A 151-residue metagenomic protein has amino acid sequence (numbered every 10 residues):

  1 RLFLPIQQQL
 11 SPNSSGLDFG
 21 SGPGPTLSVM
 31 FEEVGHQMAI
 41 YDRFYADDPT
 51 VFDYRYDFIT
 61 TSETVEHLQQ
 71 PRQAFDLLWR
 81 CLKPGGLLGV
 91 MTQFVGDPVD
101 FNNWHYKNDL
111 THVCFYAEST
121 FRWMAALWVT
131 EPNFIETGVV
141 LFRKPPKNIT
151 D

Functional and structural regions predicted by a protein language model:
R1-F58, F75-D76, M91, N108-D109 (+3 more regions): Conserved N-terminal segment of class I S-adenosyl-L-methionine
Q9, M124-T130: A structural motif corresponding to the C-terminal end of an alpha-helix and its immediate exit/capping segment
S11, Q69, K83: Short conserved AdoMet
H36, H67, H112: Histidine-centered active-site/metal-ligand motif
Y45, E66, V95: Active-site micro-motifs of SAM-dependent methyltransferase domains
F58-P71: A short SAM/SAH-binding and catalytic strip from SAM-dependent methyltransferases
A74-L87: A short glycine-rich, Lys/Arg-flanked "PGG" loop and its adjoining helix->strand segment in the class I
T92-C114, S119-T120: Short, glycine-/aromatic-enriched active-site segment of Class I SAM-dependent methyltransferases
